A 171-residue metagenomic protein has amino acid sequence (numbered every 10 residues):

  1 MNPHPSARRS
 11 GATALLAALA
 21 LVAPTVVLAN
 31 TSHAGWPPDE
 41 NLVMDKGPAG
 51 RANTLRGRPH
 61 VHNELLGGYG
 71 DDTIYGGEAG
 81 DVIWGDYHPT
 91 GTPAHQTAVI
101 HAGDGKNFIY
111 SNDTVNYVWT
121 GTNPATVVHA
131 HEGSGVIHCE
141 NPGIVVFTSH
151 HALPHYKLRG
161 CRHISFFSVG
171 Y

Functional and structural regions predicted by a protein language model:
N2-N30: Secretory targeting and sorting signals
N30-G80: N-terminal segments that cap or nucleate solenoid repeat domains
G35-D39, P48-R51, T90-V99, K106: Glycine/tyrosine- and acidic-biased, solvent-exposed loop/turn segments at the edges of beta-strands
M44-A49, G57-P59, G67, G76 (+7 more regions): Glycine-centered beta-turn/loop sites at beta-strand termini
A52, V61-H62, D71, G80 (+6 more regions): Detector for repetitive beta-architecture
H129-Y171: Leucine-rich solenoid repeat scaffolds
